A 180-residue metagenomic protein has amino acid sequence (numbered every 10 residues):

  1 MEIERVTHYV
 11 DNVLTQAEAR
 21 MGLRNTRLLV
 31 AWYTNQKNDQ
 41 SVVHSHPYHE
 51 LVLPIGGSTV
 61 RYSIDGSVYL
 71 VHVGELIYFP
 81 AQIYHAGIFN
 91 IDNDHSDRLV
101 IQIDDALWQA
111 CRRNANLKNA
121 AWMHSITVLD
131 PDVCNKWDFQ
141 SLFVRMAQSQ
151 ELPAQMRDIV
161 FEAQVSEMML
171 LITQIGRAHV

Functional and structural regions predicted by a protein language model:
M1-R27: A short, N-terminal "cap"/entry segment at the start of jelly-roll beta-barrel domains of the cupin/DSBH fold
V6-T7, S67, P131: Hydrophobic alpha-helices of bacterial signal-transduction systems
T7, D11, L29, Q109 (+2 more regions): Generic detector of well-ordered alpha-helical segments enriched in charged/polar residues, highlighting helical
N25-A121, L152, D158: N-terminal regulatory/effector-sensing and dimerization cores that precede helix-turn-helix DNA-binding domains
A115-I172: Amphipathic alpha-helical segments enriched in hydrophobic/aromatic residues interleaved with Lys/Arg
Q174-G176: Acidic, proline/serine/threonine- and glycine-rich low-complexity intrinsically disordered segments
A178-V180: Conserved small/polar residues in nucleotide/adenosyl-binding loops
